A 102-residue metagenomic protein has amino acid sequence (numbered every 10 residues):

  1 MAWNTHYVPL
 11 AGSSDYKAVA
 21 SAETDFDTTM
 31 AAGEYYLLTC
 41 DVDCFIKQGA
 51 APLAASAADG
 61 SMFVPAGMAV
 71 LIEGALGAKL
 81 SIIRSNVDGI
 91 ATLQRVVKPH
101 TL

Functional and structural regions predicted by a protein language model:
M1-S21, N86-L102: C-terminal interaction-tip segments
L10-G33, A55: Surface-exposed ligand/attachment interfaces on beta-rich extracellular proteins
S21-E23, C44, L76, G89: Short tyrosine-centred short linear motifs in exposed loops/low-complexity segments
M30-A32, C40-V42, G74-L76: Short loop/turn positions at the edges of beta-strands in beta-sheet-rich folds
E34-Y36, V42-C44, G89-A91: Short beta-strand/loop motifs in extracellular/secreted proteins, especially within beta-sandwich accessory domains
T39-A58: Short, surface-exposed beta-strand/strand-loop-strand elements in extracellular ectodomains
V64-A75: Beta-sandwich interaction modules
E73-G89: Noncatalytic modules at the cell exterior or secretory-pathway interfaces, chiefly beta-strand-rich lectin/adhesion
